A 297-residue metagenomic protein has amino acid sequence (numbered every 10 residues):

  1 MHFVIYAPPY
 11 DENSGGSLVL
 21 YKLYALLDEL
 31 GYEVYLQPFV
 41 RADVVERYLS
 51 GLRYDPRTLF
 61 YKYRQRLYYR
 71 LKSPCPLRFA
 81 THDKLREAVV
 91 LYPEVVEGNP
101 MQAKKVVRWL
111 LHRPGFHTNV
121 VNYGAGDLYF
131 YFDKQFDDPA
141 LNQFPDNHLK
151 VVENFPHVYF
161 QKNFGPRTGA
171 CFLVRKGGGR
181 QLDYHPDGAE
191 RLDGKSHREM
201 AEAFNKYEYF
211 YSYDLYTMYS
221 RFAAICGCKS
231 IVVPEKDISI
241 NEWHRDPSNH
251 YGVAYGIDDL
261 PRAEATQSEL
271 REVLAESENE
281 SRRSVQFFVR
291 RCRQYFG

Functional and structural regions predicted by a protein language model:
M1-I5, G31-L36, E87-V90, K104-R108 (+5 more regions): Hydrophobic beta-strand segments of well-ordered beta-sheets in folded domains
M1-V89, M218-S220, G227-I231, E235 (+1 more regions): N-terminal pre-catalytic "stem/leader" segment of glycosyltransferase-like enzymes
N13-S14, D43-R47, G98-M101, G115-T118 (+4 more regions): Short catalytic/ligand-binding loop motif for oxyanion handling, primarily in non-cytosolic enzymes, centered on
Q37-A42, Y48-S73, F136-N142, N163-E199: Catalytic donor nucleotide-activated moiety binding site of glycosyltransferases and closely related
R66, R70-G169, V174-G177, A254-E264: Catalytic core of nucleotide-activated saccharide and alditol-phosphate transferases
L111-F116, Q135, E153-H157, G177-G178 (+3 more regions): Short, acidic/turn-prone active-site loops that include or flank metal/cofactor- and phosphate-binding residues
F116-G124, A140-N142, Q161-K162, M200-A203 (+2 more regions): Short, charged, surface-exposed secondary-structure boundary motifs
Y184-H244: Donor nucleotide-activated moiety binding/catalytic core segment of transferases that use nucleotide-activated donors
